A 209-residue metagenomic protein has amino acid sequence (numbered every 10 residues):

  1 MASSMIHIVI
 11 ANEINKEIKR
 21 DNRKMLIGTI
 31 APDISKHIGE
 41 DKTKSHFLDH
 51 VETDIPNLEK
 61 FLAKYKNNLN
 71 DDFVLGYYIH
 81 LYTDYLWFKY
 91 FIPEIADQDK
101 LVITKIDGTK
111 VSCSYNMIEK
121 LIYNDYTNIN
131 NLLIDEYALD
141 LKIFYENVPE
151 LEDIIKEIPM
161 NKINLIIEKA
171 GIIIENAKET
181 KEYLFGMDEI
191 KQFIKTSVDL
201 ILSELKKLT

Functional and structural regions predicted by a protein language model:
M1-T209: N-terminal leader/auxiliary helical segments
